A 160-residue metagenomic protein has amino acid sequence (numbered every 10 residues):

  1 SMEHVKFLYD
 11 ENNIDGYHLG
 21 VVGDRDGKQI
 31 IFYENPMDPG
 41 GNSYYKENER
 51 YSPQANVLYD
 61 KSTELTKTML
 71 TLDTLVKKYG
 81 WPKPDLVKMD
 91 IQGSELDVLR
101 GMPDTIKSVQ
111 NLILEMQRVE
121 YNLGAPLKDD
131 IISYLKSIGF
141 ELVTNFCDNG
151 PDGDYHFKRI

Functional and structural regions predicted by a protein language model:
S1-I160: Phosphate/nucleotide-binding beta-alpha loop and adjacent structural elements of enzyme active sites
